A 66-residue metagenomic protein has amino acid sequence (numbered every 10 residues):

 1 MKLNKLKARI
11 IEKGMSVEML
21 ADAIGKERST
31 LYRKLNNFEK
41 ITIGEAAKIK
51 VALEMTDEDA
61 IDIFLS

Functional and structural regions predicted by a protein language model:
M1-S16, A23: A short, Lys/Arg-rich alpha-helix, primarily the initiator
M15-E18, E45: Short, charged amphipathic recognition helices of the HTH superfamily and cognate SANT/SANTA-like modules
L20-A21, L31: Append "Primarily bacterial transcriptional regulators
D22, V51: Alpha-helical residues within the helix-turn-helix
K26-I41: Recognition helix of helix-turn-helix/homeodomain-like DNA-binding domains that insert into the DNA major groove
F38-K50: Short, basic-rich loop-to-helix N-cap that marks the start of a DNA-contacting helix
E54-S66: Short C-terminal boundary/hinge segments that cap the last helix of small helical domains
